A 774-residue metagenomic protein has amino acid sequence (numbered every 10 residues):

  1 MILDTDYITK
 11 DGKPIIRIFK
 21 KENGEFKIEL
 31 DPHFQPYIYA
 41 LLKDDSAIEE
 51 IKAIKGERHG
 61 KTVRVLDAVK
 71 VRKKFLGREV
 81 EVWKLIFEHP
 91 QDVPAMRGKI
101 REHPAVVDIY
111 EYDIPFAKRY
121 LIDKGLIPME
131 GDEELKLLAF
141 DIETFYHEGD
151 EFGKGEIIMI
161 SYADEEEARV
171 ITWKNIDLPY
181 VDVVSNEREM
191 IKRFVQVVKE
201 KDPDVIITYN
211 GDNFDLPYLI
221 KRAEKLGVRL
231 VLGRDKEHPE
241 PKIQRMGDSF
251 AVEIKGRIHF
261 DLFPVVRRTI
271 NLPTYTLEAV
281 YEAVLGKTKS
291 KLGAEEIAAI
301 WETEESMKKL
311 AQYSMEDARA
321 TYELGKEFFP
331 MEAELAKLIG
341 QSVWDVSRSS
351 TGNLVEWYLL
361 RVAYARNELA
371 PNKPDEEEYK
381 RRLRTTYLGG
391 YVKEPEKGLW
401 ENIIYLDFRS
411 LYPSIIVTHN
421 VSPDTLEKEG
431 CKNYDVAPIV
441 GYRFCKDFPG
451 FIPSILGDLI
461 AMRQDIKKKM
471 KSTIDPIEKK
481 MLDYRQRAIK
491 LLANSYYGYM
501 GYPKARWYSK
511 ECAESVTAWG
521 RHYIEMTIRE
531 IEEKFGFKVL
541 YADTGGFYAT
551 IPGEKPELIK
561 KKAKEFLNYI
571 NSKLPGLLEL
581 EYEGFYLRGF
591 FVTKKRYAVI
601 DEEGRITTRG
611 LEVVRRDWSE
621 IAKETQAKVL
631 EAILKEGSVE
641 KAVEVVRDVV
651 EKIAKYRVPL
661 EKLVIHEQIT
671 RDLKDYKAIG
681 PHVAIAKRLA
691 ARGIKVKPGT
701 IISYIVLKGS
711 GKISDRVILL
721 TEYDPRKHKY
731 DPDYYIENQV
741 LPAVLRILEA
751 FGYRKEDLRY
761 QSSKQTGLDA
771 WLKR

Functional and structural regions predicted by a protein language model:
M1-D202, V231, M315-E316, A320-I339 (+7 more regions): DnaQ-like (DEDDh/DEDDy) 3′-5′ exonuclease domain used for proofreading and 3′-end trimming on nucleic acids
V170-I171, D177-S185, D202, I206 (+3 more regions): Active-site-proximal helix-loop-helix substrate-binding element of RNase H-like nuclease domains
F194-Y218: Proline-aspartate-enriched helix->loop->beta-strand connector
D215-E224, R409-P423: Short active-site loop/helix that positions an aromatic residue
A298-S410, S414-H419, E478-H522, M526-E530 (+3 more regions): Common nucleic-acid-contacting/processivity interface regions adjacent to the catalytic cores of nucleic-acid enzymes
R463, A493, F537-P552: Catalytic palm active-site di-aspartate
F547-K564: Catalytic palm subdomain of template-directed nucleic-acid polymerases, centered on the conserved carboxylate motif
K564-N571, P575-R774: C-terminal, non-catalytic extensions of nucleic-acid polymerases
